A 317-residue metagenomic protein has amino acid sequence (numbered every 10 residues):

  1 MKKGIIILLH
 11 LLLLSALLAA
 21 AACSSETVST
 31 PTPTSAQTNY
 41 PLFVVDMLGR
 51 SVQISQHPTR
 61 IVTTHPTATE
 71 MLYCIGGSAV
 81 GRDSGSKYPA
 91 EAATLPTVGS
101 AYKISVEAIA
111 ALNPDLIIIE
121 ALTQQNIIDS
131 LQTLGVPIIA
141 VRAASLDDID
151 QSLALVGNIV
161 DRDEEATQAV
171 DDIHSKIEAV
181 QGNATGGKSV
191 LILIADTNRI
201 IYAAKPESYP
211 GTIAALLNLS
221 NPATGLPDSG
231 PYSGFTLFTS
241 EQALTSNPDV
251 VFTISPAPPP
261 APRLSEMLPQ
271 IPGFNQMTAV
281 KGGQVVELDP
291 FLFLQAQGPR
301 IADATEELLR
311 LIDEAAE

Functional and structural regions predicted by a protein language model:
K3-L12, A21-T67, D163-L193, T197 (+1 more regions): Bacterial Sec-exported substrate-binding components of ABC uptake systems
M47-G49, T97-E107, D228-S240: Short helix-initiation/N-cap motifs at beta->coil->alpha
R60-L112, L116-A121, L219-P222: A short, structured surface patch at a secondary-structure boundary
S86, P210-Y232, E287: His/Asp/Glu-enriched short active-site or ligand-binding loop at hydrolase and phosphoryl-transfer sites
Y88-E91, I127-L155, I159: Flexible loop/hinge segments that line or gate small-molecule binding clefts
K103-L122, V136, T239-P256: Proline-aspartate-enriched helix->loop->beta-strand connector
N126, R142-L155, S189-I213, P258-P262: Extracytoplasmic ligand-binding site segments that recognize negatively charged/polar headgroups
D150-N158, T167, Q181, S246 (+2 more regions): Structured C-terminal subdomain patch of bacterial secreted/periplasmic proteins
